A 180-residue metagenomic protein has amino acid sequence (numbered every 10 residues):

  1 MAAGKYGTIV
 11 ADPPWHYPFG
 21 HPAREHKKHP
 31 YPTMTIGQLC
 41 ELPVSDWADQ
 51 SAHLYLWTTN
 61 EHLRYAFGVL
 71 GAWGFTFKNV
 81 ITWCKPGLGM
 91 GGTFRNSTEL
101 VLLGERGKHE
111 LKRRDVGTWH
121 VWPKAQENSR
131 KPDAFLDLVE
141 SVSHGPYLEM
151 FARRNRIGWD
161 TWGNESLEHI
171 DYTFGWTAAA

Functional and structural regions predicted by a protein language model:
M1-A180: Class I S-adenosyl-L-methionine-dependent methyltransferase catalytic core
